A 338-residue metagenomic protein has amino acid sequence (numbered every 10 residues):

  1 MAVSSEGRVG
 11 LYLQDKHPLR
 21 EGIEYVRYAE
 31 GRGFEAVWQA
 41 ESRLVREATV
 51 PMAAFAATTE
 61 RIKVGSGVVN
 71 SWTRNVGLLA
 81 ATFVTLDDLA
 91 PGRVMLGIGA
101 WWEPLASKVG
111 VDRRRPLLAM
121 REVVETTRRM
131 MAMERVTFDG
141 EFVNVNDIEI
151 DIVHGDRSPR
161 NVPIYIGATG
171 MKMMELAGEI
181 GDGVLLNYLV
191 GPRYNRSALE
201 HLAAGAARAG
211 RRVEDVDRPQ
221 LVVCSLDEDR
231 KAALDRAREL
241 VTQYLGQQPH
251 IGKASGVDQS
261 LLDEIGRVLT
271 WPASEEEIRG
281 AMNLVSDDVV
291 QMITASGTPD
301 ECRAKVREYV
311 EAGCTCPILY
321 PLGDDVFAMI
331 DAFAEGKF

Functional and structural regions predicted by a protein language model:
M1-G67, V162: N-terminal beta1-alpha1-beta2 module of alpha/beta enzyme domains
A2-S5, R114-G155, N195-E311: An alpha-helical appendage that flanks or caps ligand/catalytic pockets
V3, R27-G31, M52-K63, F83-V94 (+3 more regions): Acidic (Asp/Glu)-rich catalytic clusters
G7-L13, V37-Q39, K63-G67, V94-I98 (+4 more regions): Hydrophobic faces of well-ordered beta-strands that scaffold small-molecule active sites in alpha/beta enzyme cores
G7-R20, V69-V76, S158-T169, C224-S225 (+1 more regions): Active-site mouth loops of central-metabolism enzymes
H17-A29, L79-T82, A168-L176, A237 (+1 more regions): Short, acidic/polar
G33, F55, L86, T127 (+5 more regions): Conserved, mostly hydrophobic/aromatic
A48-V69, T73, E122-T126, M130 (+3 more regions): Alpha-helix-loop-beta-strand connector modules within alpha/beta enzyme cores
